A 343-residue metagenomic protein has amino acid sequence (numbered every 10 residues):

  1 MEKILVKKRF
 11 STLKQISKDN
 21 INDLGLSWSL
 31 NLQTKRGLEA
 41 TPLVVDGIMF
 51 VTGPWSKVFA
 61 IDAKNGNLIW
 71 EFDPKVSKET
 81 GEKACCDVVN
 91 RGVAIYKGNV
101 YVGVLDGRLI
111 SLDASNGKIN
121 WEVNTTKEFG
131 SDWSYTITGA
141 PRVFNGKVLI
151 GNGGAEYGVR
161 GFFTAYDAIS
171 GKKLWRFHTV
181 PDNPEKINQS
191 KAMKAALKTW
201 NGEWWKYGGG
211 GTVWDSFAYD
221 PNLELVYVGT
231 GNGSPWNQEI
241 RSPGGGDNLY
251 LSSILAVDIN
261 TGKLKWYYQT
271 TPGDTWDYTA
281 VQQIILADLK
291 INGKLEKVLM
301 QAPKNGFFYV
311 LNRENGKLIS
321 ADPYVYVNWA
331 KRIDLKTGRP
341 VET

Functional and structural regions predicted by a protein language model:
M1-E2, G37-K57, E82-R108, S134-Y157 (+3 more regions): Repeat-blade elements of multi-bladed beta-propeller folds
M1-L26, N183-K194: Blade/loop signatures of beta-propeller domains
K14-D23, G53-K75, S115, G246-L249 (+1 more regions): Beta-propeller domains
K18-I21, G47, A63, A114 (+5 more regions): Inter-blade boundary loops/turns of WD-repeat beta-propellers
S27, N67-E71, K118-E122, L174-W175 (+2 more regions): A structural motif specific to WD40 beta-propellers
L30-T41, E71-A94, E122-A140, H178-S216 (+4 more regions): Extracytoplasmic beta-rich repeat domains
L112-G117, G161-K172, G244-G262, F308-G316: Beta-propeller blade signature
I285-L335: Phosphate/diphosphate-binding loops
